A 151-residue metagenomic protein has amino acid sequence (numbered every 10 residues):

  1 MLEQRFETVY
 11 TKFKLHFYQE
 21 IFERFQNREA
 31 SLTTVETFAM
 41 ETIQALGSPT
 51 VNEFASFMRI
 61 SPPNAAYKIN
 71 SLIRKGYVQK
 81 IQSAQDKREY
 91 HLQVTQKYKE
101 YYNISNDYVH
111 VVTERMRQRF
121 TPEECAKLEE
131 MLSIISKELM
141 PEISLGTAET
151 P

Functional and structural regions predicted by a protein language model:
M1, P122-P151: C-terminal regulatory/oligomerization modules of transcriptional regulators
M1-A30: N-terminal leader segment of winged-helix/HTH proteins
H16-E20, R24, L46, Y101 (+2 more regions): A short secondary-structure junction motif
E20-P63: N-terminal helix-turn-helix DNA-binding core of bacterial DNA-binding proteins
V51, I69-N70: Short, hydrophobic-biased segments on the C-terminal half of alpha helices that form "recognition helices"
N70-K127: Charged, amphipathic alpha-helical coiled-coil/dimerization segments
